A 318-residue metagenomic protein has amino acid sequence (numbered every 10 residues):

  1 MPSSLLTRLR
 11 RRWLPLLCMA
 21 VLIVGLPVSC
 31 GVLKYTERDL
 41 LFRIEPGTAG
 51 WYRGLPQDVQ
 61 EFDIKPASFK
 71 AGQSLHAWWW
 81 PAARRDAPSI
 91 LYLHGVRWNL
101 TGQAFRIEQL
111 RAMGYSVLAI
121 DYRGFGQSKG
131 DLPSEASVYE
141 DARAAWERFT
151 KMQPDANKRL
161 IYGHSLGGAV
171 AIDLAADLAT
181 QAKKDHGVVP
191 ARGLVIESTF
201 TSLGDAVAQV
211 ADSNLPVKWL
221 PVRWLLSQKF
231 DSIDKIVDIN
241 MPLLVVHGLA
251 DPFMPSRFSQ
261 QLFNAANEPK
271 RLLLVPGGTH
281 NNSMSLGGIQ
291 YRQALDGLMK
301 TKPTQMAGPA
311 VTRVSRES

Functional and structural regions predicted by a protein language model:
V24-A67: An N-terminal hydrophobic leader/cap segment in hydrolases
K70-R148, M152: Membrane-embedded segments
R106, M241, P255-N264: Short alpha-helix in the alpha/beta-hydrolase fold that links the catalytic acid
Q153-S165: Alpha/beta-hydrolase fold nucleophile elbow
D173-K235, I239-M241, S285, I289: Hydrolase active-site cap/lid region
D238-I239, V245-H247, D251: Short beta-strand/loop motif that positions the catalytic acidic residue of the alpha/beta-hydrolase fold
A250-M254, N281-N282: Acidic catalytic loop of the alpha/beta-hydrolase fold
F263-N282: Catalytic histidine neighborhood in serine/cysteine hydrolases with alpha/beta-hydrolase-type architecture
